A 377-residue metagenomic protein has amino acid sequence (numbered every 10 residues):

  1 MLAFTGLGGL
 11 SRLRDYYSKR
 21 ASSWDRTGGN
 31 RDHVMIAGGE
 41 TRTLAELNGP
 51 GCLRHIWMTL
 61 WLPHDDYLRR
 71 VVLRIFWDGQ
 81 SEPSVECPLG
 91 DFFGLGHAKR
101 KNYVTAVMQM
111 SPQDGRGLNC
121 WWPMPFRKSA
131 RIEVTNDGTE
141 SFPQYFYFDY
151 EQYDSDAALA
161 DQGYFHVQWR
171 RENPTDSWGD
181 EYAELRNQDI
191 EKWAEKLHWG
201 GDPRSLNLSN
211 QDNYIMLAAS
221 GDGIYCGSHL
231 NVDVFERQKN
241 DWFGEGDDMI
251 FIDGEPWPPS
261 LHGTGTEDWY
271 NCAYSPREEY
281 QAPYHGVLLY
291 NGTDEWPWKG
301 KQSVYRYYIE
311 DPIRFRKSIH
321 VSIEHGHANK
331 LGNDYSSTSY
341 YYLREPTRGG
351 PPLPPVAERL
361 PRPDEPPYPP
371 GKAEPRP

Functional and structural regions predicted by a protein language model:
M1-P377: Beta-strand-centric surfaces of beta-sandwich/beta-rich domains
